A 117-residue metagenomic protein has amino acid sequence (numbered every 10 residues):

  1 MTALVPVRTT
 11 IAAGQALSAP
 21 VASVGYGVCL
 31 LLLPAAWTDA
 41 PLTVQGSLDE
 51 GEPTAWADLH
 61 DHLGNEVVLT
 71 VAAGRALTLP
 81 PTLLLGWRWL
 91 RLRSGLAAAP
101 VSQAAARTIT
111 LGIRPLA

Functional and structural regions predicted by a protein language model:
M1-V5: Small cysteine-rich, disulfide-bonded extracellular modules of the LU/uPAR three-finger superfamily and closely related
V7, A12-Y26, D39, L59-A117: Beta-sandwich interaction modules
G27-A36: Hydrophobic beta-strand segments within beta-rich accessory/binding domains
L32-L33, E50-E52, G95: Charged, amphipathic alpha-helical segments and their flanking helix caps
A35, T54, L85-W87: Short, low-complexity intrinsically disordered segments
T38-D58, L111: Short, surface-exposed beta-strand/strand-loop-strand elements in extracellular ectodomains
